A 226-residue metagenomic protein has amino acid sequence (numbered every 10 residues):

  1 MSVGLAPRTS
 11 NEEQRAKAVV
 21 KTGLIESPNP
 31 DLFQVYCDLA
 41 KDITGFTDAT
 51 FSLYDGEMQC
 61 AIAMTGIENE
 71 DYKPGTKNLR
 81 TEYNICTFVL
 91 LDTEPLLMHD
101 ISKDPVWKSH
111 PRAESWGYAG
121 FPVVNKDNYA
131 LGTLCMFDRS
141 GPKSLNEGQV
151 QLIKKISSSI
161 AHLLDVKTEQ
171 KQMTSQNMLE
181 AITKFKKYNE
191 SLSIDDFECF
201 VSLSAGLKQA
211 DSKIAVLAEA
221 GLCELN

Functional and structural regions predicted by a protein language model:
M1-D31: Signal-transmission linkers at sensory-effector interfaces
S2-G4, G132, F137-K187: Juxtadomain coupling helices with adjacent low-complexity linkers
E26-A61, S204-N226: Helix-loop-beta substructure at the N-terminus of cytosolic sensory domains that couple signal/ligand detection
D48, G120, T133: Short hydrophobic/aromatic beta-strand element in the GNAT-like acyltransferase core that lines or flanks the acyl-donor
T50, Y54-C60, N69-H110: Regulatory sensory and allosteric helical modules in signal-transduction proteins and certain transcription factors
G117-N125: A short, aliphatic-rich beta-strand micro-motif
T168-N226: Signal-transducing coiled-coil/dimerization helices and immediately adjacent hinge/linker segments that couple sensory
